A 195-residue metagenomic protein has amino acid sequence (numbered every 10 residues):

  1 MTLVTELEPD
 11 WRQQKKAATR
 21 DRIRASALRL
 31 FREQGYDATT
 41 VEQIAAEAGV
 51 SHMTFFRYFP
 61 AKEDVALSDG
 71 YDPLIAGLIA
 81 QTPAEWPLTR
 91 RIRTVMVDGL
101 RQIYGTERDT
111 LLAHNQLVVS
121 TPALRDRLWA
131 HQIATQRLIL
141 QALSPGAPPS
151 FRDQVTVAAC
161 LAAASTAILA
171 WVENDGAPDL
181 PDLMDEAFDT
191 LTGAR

Functional and structural regions predicted by a protein language model:
M1-L3, G176-R195: C-terminal peripheral helix-coil segments that are non-catalytic and often amphipathic
M1-Q34, A38-V50, L74-G77: Basic, helix-initiating cap at the start of DNA-binding domains
I23, A61-A66: Short amphipathic alpha-helical segment with a characteristic S/N-K-E followed by hydrophobic residues
A46, P60-A61: Residue-level detection of the helix-turn-helix DNA-binding "recognition helix"
V50-F59: Short hydrophobic/aromatic patch on the recognition helix
G77-A113: Hydrophobic alpha-helical connector segments
L117, T121-A147, Q154-A158, T166: Amphipathic alpha-helical packing segments from all-alpha helical-bundle domains
V157-A177, G193-R195: Amphipathic C-terminal alpha-helical segment
